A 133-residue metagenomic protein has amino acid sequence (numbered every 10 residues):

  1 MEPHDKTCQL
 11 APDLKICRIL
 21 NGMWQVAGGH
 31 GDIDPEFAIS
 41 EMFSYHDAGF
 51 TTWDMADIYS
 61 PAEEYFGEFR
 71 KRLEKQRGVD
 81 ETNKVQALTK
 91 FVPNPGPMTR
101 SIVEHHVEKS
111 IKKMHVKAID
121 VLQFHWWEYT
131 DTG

Functional and structural regions predicted by a protein language model:
M1-V85: N-terminal binding-site loop/beta-alpha segment at the start of enzyme catalytic domains that lines or forms
N21, M55, T89, V121-F124: Conserved beta-strand positions
W24-E36, F91-I102, T130-D131: Active-site mouth loops of central-metabolism enzymes
F43, P97-G133: Glycine/proline-rich, positively charged, aromatic-decorated active-site loop/lid region on the catalytic face
D54-D57, P95, M114: Short coil/turn residues that cap or connect secondary-structure elements
R77-S101, H125-E128: Structural motif corresponding to the early beta-alpha repeats
